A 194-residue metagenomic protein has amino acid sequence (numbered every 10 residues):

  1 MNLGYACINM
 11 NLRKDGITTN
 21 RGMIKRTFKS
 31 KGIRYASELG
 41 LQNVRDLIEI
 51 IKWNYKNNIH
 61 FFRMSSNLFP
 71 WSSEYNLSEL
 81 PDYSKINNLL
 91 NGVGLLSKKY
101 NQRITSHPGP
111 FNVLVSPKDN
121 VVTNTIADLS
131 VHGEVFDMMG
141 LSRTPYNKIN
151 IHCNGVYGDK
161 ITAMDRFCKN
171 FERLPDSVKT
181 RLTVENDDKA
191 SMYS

Functional and structural regions predicted by a protein language model:
M1-R103, N112-A127, G133-L141, P145 (+3 more regions): Alpha/beta catalytic barrel-like cores
H107: Conserved, mostly hydrophobic/aromatic
N147-D165: Glycine-rich phosphate-binding "P-loop"
N150-H152, R181-D188: Catalytic beta/alpha-barrel core
V156-G158, D188-M192: Short, catalytically relevant binding-site loops at active-site mouths
F167-K169: Alpha-helical repeat scaffolds
